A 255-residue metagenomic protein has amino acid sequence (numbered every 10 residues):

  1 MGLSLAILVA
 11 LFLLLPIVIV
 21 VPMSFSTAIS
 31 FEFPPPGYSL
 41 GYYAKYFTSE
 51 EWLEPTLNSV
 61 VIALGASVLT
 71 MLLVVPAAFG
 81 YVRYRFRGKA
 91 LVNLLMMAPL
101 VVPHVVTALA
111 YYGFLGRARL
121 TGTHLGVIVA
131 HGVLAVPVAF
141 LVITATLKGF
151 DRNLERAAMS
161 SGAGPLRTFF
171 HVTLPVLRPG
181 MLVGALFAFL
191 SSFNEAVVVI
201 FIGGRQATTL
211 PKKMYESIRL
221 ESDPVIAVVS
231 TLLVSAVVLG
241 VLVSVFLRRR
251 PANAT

Functional and structural regions predicted by a protein language model:
M1, L64-M96, G113, R152 (+2 more regions): Transmembrane-helix boundary motif in ABC transporter permease subunits
M1-S4, G88, T144-M159, P165-L174 (+1 more regions): C-terminal transmembrane helix and the adjacent membrane-cytosol boundary/short C-terminal tail of inner/organellar
S4-L5, A10-I17, G132-V133, A139-L147 (+2 more regions): Transmembrane alpha-helices
L11, L53, L57, V61-L73 (+8 more regions): Hydrophobic alpha-helical transmembrane segments of multipass integral membrane proteins, especially permease/channel
L15-E50, G203-R205, T255: Short membrane-interfacial helix/loop motifs at transmembrane-helix boundaries
A28, Y43-E54, S192-V243: Interhelical loop and adjacent transmembrane-helix boundary motif in polytopic membrane transport permeases
F31, P35, L40, G88-K89 (+3 more regions): Membrane-interfacial helix termini and adjacent extracytoplasmic/periplasmic loops of multi-pass transporters
E54-V61, Y112-V138, V142, G180-M181 (+1 more regions): Loop-to-helix entry region at the N-terminal start of transmembrane alpha-helices in multi-pass membrane transporters
